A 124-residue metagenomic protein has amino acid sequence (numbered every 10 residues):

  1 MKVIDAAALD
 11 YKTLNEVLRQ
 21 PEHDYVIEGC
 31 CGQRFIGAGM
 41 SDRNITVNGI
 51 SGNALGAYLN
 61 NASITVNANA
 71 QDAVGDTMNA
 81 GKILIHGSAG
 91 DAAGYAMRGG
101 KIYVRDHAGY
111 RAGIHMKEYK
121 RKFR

Functional and structural regions predicted by a protein language model:
M1-R124: Long, distal/terminal scaffolding or interaction modules with repetitive or compositionally biased sequence
